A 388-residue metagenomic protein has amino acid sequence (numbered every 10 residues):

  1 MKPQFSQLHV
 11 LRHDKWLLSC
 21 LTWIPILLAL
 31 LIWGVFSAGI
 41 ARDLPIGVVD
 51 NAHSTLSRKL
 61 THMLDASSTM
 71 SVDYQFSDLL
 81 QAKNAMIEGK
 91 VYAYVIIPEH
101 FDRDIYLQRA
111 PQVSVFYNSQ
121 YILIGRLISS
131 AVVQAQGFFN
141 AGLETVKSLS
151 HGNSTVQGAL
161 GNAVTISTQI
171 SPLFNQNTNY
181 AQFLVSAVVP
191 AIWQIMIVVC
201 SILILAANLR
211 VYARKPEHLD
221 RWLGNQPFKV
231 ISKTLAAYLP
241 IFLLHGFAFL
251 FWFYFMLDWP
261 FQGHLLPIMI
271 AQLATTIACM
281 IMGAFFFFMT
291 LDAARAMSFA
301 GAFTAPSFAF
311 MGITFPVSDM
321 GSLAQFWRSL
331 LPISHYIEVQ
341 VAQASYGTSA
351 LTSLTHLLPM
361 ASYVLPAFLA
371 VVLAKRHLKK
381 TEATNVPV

Functional and structural regions predicted by a protein language model:
M1-A181, A383-V388: Extracytoplasmic/periplasmic domains immediately adjacent to an N-terminal transmembrane anchor in multi-pass membrane
S6, V10-H13, N175-L184, W222-V230 (+8 more regions): Membrane-helix interfacial "entry" motifs
C20-L21, S232-K233, F299: Hydrophobic core positions of alpha-helical segments in small-molecule transporters and transporter systems
I26, L30, L127, M196-C200 (+6 more regions): Transmembrane alpha-helix boundary/anchor motif
L28-L30, S171-F253: Hydrophobic alpha-helical transmembrane segments of multi-pass membrane transport proteins
L56-L60, S201, V339: Hydrophobic alpha-helical segments typical of transmembrane helices and their membrane-interface/capping positions
Q157-S167, H245, L330-V341: Peri-membrane helix termini and adjoining interfacial loops of integral membrane proteins
P240, F251-W252, W259-V388: Membrane-spanning alpha-helical segments of multipass transporters and channels
